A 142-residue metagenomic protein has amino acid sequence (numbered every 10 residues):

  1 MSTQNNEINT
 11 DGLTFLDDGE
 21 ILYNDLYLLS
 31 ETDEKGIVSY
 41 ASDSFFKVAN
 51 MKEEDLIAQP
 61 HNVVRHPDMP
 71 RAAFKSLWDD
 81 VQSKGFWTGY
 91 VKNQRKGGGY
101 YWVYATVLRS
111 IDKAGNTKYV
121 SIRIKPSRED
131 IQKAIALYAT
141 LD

Functional and structural regions predicted by a protein language model:
M1-N9: Short, compositionally biased leader-like segments
T10-D11, L16-T140: Sensory/regulatory domains in signal-transduction proteins
